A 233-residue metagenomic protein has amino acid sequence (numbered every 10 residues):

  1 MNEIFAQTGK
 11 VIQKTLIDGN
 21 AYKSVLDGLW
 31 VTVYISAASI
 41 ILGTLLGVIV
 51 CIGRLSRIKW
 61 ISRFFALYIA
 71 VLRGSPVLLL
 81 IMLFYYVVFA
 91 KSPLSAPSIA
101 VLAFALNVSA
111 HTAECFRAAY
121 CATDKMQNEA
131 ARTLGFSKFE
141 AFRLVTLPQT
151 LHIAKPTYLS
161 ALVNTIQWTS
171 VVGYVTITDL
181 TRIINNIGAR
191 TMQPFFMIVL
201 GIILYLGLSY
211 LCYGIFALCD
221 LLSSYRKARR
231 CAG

Functional and structural regions predicted by a protein language model:
M1-G233: Transmembrane alpha-helices and adjacent helix-loop boundaries
